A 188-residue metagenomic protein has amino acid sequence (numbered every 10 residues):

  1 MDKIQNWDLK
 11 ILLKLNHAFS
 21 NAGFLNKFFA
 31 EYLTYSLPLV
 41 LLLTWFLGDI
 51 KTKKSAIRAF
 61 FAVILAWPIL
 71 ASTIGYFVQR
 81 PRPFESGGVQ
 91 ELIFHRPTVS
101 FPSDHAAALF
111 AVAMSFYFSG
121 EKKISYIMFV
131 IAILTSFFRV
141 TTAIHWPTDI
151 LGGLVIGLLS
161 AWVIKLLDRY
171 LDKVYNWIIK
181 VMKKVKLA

Functional and structural regions predicted by a protein language model:
M1-S36, A71-T98, Y175, I179-A188: N-terminal transmembrane-helix/juxtamembrane module of multi-pass inner/ER membrane proteins
N21-A22, K51-S55, G120-I127: Membrane-helix interface segments
F28-E31, R58, K123-V130: Alpha-helical transmembrane segments of integral membrane proteins
L37-V40, F129: Hydrophobic alpha-helical transmembrane segments
L41-I69: Interfacial segments of alpha-helical transmembrane regions
L42, L65, I69-I74, V78 (+1 more regions): Alpha-helical membrane-inserting segments
F61-Y76, S125-F138: Small-polar-interrupted transmembrane alpha-helices in polytopic inner-membrane proteins
F94-A188: Membrane-embedded catalytic cores of phosphoryl/pyrophosphoryl-handling enzymes
